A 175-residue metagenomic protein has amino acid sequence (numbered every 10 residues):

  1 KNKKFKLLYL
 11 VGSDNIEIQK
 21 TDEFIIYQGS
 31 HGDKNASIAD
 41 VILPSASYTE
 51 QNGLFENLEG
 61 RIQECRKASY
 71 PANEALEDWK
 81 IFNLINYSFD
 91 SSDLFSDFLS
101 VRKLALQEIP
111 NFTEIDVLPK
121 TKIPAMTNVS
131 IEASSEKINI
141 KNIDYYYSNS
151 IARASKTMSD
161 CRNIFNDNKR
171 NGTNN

Functional and structural regions predicted by a protein language model:
K1-D116, N171-N175: Non-catalytic alpha/beta scaffold blocks inside enzyme catalytic domains
R102-N175: Long, low-complexity segments enriched in small/aliphatic residues
